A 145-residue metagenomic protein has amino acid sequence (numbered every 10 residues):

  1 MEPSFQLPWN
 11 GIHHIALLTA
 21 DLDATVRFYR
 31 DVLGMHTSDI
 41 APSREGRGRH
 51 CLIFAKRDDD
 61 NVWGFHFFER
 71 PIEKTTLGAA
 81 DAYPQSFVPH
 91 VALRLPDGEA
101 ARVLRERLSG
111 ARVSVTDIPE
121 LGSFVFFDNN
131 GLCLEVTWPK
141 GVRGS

Functional and structural regions predicted by a protein language model:
M1, I72-A79, G144: A short, acidic/glycine-rich surface segment
M1-P8, R102-S145: Vicinal oxygen chelate
Q6, P42-S43, D81-A82: Short consensus segments that form the blades of beta-propeller domains, in both extracellular/periplasmic
Q6-W9, V32, Q85: Alpha-helix termination/capping residues and helix-transition junctions
G11-A20, C51-R57, L77-R107, G122-F127 (+1 more regions): Vicinal oxygen chelate
L18-W63: Core segments of cupin and vicinal oxygen chelate
G64-F68, E135: Conserved beta-strand in the GNAT
F68-E73, P139-K140: Acetyl-CoA-dependent GNAT
